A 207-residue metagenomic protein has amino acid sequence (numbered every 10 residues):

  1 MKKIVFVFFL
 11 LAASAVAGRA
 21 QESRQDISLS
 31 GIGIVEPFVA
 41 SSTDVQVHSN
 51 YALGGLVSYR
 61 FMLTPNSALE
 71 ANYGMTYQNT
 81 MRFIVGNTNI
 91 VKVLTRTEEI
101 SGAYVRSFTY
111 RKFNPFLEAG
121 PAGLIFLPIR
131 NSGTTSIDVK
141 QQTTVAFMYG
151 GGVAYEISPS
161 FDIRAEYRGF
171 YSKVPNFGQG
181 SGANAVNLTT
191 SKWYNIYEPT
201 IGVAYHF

Functional and structural regions predicted by a protein language model:
I4-A13: Sec-dependent N-terminal signal peptides
V16-A20: Sec/Tat signal peptide C-region and signal peptidase I cleavage site
E22, S58-G133, Y155, T189-F207: Gram-negative (and chloroplast) outer-membrane scaffold detector with strong preference for beta-barrel transmembrane
I32-F38, T76-T80, A122-P128, F170-P175: Structural signature of outer-membrane beta-barrel domains
G33-L56, D138-T143: Surface-exposed strand-loop-strand hairpins of Gram-negative outer-membrane beta-barrel proteins
V39-Q46, M81-T88, L127-S136, N176-N184: Outer-membrane beta-barrel translocator domains and adjoining extracellular loop/strand segments of Gram-negative
N50-G54, T97-S101, T144-Y149, I196-E198: Transmembrane beta-barrel architecture of outer-membrane proteins
F126-F170: A charged, solvent-exposed segment within the mature domains of Sec-exported extracytoplasmic proteins
